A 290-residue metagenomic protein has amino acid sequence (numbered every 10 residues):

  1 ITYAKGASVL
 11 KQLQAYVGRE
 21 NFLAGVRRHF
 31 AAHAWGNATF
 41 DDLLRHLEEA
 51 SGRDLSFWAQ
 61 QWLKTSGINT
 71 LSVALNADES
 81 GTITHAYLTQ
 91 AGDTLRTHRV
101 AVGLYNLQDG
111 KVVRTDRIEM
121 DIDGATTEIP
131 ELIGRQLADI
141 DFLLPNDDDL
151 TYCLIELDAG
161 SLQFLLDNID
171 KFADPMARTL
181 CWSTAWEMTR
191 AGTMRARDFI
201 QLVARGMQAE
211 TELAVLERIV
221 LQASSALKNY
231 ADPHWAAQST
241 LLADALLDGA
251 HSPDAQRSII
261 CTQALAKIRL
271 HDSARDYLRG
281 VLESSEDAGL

Functional and structural regions predicted by a protein language model:
I1, G6, Q12, E20-L23 (+1 more regions): Non-catalytic accessory/interaction domains
